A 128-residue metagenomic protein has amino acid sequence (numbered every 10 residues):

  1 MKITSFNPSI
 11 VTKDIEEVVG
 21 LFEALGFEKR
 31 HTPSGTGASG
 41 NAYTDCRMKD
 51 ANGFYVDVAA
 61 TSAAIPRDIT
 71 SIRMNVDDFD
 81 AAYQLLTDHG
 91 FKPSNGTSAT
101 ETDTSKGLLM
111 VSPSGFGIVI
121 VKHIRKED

Functional and structural regions predicted by a protein language model:
K2, S9-G53: Core segments of cupin and vicinal oxygen chelate
T4-D14, T61-H89, K106-V111, F116: Vicinal oxygen chelate
E28, T70, K92: Short acidic/polar active-site loop segments enriched in Thr and Asp
T32-S34, Q84-D128: Vicinal oxygen chelate
G37-A42, P66, E101-K106: Short acidic/glycine-enriched loop/turn segments that link adjacent beta-strands
C46-M48, S62-A64, A99-T100: Short secondary-structure boundary/capping segments
N52-F54, S114-G115: Beta-strand-turn-beta hairpins that frame and shape the catalytic cleft of phosphate-ester-processing enzymes
V56-A60: A short acidic-to-branched-hydrophobic micro-motif
